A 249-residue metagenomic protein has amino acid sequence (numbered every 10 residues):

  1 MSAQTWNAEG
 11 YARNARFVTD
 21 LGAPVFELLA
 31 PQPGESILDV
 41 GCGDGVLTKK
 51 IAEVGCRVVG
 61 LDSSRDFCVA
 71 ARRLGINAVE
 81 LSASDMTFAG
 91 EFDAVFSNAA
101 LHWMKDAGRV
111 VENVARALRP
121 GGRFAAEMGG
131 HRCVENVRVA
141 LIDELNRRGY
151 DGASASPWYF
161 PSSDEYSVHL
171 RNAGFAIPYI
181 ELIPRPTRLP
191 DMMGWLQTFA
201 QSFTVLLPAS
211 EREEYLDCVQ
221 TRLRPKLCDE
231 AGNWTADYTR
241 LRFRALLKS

Functional and structural regions predicted by a protein language model:
M1-E35, V46-K50, F67-A70: Conserved class I S-adenosyl-L-methionine
F26, K49-A52, V111-A115, R138: A structural alpha-helix within SAM-dependent methyltransferase catalytic domains
L38-M86: Class I SAM-dependent methyltransferase SAM/SAH-binding core
S84-V95: A short acidic, Gly/Pro-enriched loop at the edge of an enzyme's catalytic core that lines a small-molecule cofactor
A94-A107: A short SAM/SAH-binding and catalytic strip from SAM-dependent methyltransferases
G108-R123: A short glycine-rich, Lys/Arg-flanked "PGG" loop and its adjoining helix->strand segment in the class I
R123-R148: Conserved class I S-adenosyl-L-methionine
Y159-S249: Conserved Class I S-adenosyl-L-methionine
